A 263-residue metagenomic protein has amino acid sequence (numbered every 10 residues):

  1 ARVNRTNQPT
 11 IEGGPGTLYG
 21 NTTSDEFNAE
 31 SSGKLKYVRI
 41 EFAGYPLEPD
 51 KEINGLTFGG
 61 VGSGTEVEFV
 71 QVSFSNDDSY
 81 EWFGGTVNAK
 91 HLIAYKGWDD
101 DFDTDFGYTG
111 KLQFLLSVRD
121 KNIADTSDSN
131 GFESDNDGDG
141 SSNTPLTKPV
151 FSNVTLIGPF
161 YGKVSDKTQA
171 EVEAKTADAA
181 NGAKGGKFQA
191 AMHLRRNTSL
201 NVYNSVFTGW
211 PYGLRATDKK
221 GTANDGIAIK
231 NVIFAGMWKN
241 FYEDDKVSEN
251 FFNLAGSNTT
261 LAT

Functional and structural regions predicted by a protein language model:
A1-D77, E81-W98, D103-T263: Extracellular beta-rich repeat passengers
